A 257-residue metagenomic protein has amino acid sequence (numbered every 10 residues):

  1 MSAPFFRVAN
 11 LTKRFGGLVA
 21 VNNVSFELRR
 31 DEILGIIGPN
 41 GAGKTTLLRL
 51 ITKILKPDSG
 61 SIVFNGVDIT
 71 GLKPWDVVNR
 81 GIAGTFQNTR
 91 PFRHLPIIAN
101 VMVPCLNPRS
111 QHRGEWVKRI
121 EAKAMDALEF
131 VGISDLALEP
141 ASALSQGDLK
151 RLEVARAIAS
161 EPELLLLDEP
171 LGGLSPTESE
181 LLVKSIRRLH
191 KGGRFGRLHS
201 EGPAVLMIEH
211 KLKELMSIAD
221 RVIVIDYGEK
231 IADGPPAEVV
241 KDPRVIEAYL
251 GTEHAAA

Functional and structural regions predicted by a protein language model:
S2-A257: Glycine-rich phosphate-binding loops of nucleotide-dependent enzymes
